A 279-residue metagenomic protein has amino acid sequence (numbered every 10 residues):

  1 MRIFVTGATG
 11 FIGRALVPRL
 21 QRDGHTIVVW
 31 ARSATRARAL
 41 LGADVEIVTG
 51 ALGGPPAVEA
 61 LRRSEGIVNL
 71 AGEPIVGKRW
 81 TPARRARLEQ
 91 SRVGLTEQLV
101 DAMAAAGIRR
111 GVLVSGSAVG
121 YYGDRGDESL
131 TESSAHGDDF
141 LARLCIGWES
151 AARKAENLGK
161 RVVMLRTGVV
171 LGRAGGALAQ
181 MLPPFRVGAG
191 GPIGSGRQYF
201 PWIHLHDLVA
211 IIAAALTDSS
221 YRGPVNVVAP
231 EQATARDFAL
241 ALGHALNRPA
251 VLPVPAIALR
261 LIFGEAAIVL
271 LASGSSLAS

Functional and structural regions predicted by a protein language model:
I3-D23: N-terminal Rossmann NAD(P)H-binding glycine-rich loop of SDR-like oxidoreductase domains
R32-L95: NAD(P)H-binding glycine-rich loop region in Rossmannoid oxidoreductase-like domains and their noncatalytic homologs
R85-R87, T96-D139: Conserved Rossmann-fold NAD(P)-dependent oxidoreductase catalytic core, especially the SDR/UDP-sugar
S117-A118, S150-R173: Conserved beta-loop-beta element that borders a ligand/cofactor-binding pocket
H136-L141, R166-G175, S195-L205: Glycine-rich "substrate-gating" loop/helix at the edge of Rossmann-like oxidoreductase active sites
I146, L158-K160, L171-Q180, A215-V225: Glycine/proline-rich active-site loop of Rossmann-fold NAD(P)-dependent oxidoreductases
L182-G190, R197-A233: Alpha-helical substrate-binding/gating segment
A215-E265: Mid/C-terminal beta-alpha module of Rossmann-like enzyme folds, strongest in SDR-family dehydrogenases/epimerases
